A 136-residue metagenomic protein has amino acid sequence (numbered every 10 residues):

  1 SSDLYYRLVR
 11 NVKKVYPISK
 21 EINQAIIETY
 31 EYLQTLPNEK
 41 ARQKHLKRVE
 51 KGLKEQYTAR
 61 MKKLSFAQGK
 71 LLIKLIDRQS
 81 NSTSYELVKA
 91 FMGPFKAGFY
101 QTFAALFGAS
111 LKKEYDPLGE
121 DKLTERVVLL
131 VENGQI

Functional and structural regions predicted by a protein language model:
S1-E39: Early exported N-terminus immediately downstream of N-terminal targeting peptides
L4-L8, A25, V49, L53 (+2 more regions): Alpha-helical structural motif
N11, A25, Y32, R60 (+4 more regions): Residues that form generic nucleotide/phosphate-binding pockets
N11, I18, L46, M92 (+1 more regions): Generic alpha-helical structural element
V15-S19, L36, K40, R60 (+4 more regions): Short secondary-structure junctions and interdomain/linker hinges
K20, I27, K51, E55-K62 (+3 more regions): A broad, structural surface signal
Q34-K89, G93: Surface-exposed, polar helix/loop patches in the mature regions of secreted/periplasmic/lumenal proteins that form
K70, I76-I136: Amphipathic, charged alpha-helical segments and their helix-to-coil junctions in extracytoplasmic/peripheral assemblies
